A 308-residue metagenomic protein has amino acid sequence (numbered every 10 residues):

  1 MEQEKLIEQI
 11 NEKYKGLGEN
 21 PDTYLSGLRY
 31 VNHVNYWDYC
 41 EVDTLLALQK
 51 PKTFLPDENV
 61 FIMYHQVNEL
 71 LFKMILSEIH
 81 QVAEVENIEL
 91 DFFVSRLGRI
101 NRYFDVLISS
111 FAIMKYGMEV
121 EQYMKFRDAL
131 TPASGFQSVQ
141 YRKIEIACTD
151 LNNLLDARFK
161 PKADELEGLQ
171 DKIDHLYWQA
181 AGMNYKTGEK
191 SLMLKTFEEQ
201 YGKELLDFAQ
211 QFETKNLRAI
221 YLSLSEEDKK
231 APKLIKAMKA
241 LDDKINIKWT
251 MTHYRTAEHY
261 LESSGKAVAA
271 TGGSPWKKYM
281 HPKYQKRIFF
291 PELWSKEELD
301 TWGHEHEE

Functional and structural regions predicted by a protein language model:
M1-E308: Surface-exposed peri-terminal alpha-helical interaction modules
